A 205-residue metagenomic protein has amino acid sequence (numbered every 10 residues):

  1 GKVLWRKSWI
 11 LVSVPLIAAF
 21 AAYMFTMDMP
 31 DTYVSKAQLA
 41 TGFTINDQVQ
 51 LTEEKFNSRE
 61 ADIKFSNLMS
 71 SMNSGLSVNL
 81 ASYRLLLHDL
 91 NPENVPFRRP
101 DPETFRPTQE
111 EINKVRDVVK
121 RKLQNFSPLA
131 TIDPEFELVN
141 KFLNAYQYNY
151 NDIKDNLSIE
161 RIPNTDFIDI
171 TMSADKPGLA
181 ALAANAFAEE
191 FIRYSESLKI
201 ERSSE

Functional and structural regions predicted by a protein language model:
G1-E205: Hydrophobic and amphipathic membrane-targeting/association helices
